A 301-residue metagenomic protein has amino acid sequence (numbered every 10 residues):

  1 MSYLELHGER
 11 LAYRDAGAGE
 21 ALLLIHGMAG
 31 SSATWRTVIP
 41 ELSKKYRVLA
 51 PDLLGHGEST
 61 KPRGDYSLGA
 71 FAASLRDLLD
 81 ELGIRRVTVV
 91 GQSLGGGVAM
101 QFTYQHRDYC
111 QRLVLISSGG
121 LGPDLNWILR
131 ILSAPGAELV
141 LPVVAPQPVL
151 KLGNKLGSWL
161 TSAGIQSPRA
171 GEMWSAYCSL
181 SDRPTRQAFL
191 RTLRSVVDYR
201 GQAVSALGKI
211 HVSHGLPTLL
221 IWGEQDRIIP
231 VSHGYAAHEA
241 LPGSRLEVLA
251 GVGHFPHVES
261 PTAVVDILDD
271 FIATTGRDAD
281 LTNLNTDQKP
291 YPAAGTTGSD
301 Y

Functional and structural regions predicted by a protein language model:
E9-E58: Conserved HGGG/HGGXW glycine-rich cap/lid loop of the alpha/beta-hydrolase fold
A16, L49-L94, N126, D266: Active-site loop/oxyanion-hole signature of alpha/beta-hydrolase fold enzymes
A18, E224-D226, G251-G253: Acidic beta-to-alpha connecting loop that harbors the catalytic carboxylate
V98-F102: Hydrolases whose catalytic domains are alpha/beta-hydrolase-1, hotdog thioesterase, or metallo-beta-lactamase-like
Y104, R112-P146: Flexible "cap/lid" loop of the alpha/beta hydrolase fold
K151-S167, E172-L180, R191-D198: Helix-loop "lid/cap" segments that line or gate small-molecule binding pockets
D182-A236: Conserved serine/cysteine hydrolase catalytic core
S244-Y301: Catalytic active-site module of serine/aspartate enzymes centered on a nucleophile-bearing elbow/loop
